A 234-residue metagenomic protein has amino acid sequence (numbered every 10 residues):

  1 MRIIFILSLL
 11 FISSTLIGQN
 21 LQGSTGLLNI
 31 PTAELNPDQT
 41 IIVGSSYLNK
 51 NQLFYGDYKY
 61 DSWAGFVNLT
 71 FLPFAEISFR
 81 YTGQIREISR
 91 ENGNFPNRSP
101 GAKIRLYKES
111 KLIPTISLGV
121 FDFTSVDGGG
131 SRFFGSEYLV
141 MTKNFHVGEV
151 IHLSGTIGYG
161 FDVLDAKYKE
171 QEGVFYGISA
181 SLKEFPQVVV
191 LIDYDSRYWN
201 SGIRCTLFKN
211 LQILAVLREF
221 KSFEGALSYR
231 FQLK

Functional and structural regions predicted by a protein language model:
M1-I4: Positively charged n-region of N-terminal signal peptides that target proteins for export
G18-E137, T142-E149, Y159-D162, S179-V188 (+3 more regions): Transmembrane beta-barrel domains of Gram-negative outer membranes and organellar outer membranes
D165-K167: Solenoidal tandem-repeat scaffolds enriched in leucines and small polar residues
K169-E170, S181, D193-D195, R204-T206: Low-complexity, polar/charged sequence tracts that form flexible coils or short amphipathic helices and often embed
G173-S179, Y198: A C-terminal functional module that forms or caps the active site or interfaces directly with catalytic machinery
Y198-K234: Predominantly the C-terminal beta-signal and adjacent terminal strand-loop region of outer-membrane beta-barrel
